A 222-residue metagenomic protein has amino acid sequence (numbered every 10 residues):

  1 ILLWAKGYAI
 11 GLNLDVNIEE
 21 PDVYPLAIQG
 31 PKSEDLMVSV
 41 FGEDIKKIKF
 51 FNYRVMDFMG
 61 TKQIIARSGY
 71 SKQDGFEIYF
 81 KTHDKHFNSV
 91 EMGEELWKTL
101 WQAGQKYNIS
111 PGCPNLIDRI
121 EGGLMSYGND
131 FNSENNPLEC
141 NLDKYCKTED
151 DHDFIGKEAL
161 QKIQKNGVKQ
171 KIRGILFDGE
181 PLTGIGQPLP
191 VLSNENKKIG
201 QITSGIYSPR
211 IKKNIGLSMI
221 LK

Functional and structural regions predicted by a protein language model:
I1-K222: Conserved, structured C-terminal
